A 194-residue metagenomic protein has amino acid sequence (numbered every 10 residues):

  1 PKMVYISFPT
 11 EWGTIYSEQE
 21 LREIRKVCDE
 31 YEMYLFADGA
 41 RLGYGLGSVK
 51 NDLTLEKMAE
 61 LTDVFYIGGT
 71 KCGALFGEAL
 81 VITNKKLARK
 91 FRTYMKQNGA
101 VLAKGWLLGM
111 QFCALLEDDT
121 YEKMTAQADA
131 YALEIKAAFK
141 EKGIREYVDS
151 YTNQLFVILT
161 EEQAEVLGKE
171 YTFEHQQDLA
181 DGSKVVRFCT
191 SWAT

Functional and structural regions predicted by a protein language model:
P1-G39: Active-site phosphate-binding strand-loop segment of PLP-dependent enzymes
K2-Y16, D52-T152: Active-site C-terminal subdomain of aminotransferase-like
V4, I24, A37-D38, A79 (+3 more regions): Buried hydrophobic positions in well-ordered alpha/beta secondary-structure cores of metabolic enzymes
Y5-S7, F36-D38, G68, I158 (+2 more regions): A cross-family glycoside hydrolase active-site/sugar-binding cleft signature
T10, R41-G43, K71, W192: Active-site-proximal loop/turn and secondary-structure-junction residues that shape catalytic pockets, frequently
E18-K26, E30, R41-V64: Active-site pre-lysine segment of PLP-dependent enzymes
K26-V27, Q127, A138, V166: Alpha-helical scaffold elements within enzyme catalytic domains, especially in hydrolases
L133, A138-T194: Conserved C-terminal alpha-helix-loop-beta "cap" of PLP-dependent enzymes that closes/shapes the active-site mouth
